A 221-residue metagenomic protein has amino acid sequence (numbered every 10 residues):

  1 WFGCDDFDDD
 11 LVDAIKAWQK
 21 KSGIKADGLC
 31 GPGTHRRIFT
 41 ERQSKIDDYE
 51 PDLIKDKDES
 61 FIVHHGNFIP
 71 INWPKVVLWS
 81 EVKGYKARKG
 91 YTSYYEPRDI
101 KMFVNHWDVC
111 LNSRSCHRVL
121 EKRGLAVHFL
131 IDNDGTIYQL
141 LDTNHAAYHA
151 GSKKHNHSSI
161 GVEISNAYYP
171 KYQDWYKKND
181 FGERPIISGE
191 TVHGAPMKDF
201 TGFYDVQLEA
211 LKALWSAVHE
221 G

Functional and structural regions predicted by a protein language model:
W1-V82: Cell-envelope/ECM-targeting effectors and their regulatory/trafficking segments
P70-E220: Active-site-adjacent loop/helix surface patches within enzyme catalytic domains that shape the substrate-binding cleft
